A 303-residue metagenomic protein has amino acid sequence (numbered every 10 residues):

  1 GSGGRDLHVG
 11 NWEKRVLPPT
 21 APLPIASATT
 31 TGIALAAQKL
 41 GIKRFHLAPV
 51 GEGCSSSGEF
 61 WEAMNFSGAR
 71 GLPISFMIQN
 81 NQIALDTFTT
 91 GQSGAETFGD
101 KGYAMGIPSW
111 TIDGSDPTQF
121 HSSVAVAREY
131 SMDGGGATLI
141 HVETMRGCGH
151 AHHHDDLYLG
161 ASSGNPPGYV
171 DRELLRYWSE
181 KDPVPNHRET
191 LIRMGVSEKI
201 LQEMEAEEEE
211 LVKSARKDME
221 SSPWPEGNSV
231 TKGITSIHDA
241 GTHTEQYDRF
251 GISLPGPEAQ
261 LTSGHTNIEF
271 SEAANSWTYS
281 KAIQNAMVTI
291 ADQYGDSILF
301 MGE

Functional and structural regions predicted by a protein language model:
G1-R70, F88-A95, G99-G106, S297: Cofactor-binding active-site loop characterized by glycine-rich and histidine/acidic residues
D6-L17, K43-H46, Q79-I83, Y103-I107 (+2 more regions): Gly-rich Lys/Arg/Thr-decorated short loops/hinges at beta-loop-alpha junctions or inter-strand turns that position
E13, V50-S56, I78-A84, S115-T118 (+1 more regions): Acidic, glycine-rich active-site loops and adjacent beta-strand->loop/helix elements that engage anionic groups
L35-R44, A95-V126, L175-E207: Conserved thiamine diphosphate
G68-I78: A glycine-rich helix N-cap at a beta->alpha junction
P73-I74, P108, A137: Short, proline-centered helix/strand-breaking motifs
C148-E303: Conserved acidic/glycine
